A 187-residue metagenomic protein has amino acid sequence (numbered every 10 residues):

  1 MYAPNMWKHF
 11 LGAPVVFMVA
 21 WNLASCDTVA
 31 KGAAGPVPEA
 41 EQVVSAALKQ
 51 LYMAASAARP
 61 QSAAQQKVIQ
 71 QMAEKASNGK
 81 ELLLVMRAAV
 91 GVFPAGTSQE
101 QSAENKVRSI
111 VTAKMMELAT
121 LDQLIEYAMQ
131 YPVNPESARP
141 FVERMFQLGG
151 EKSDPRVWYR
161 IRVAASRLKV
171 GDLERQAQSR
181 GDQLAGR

Functional and structural regions predicted by a protein language model:
Y2-A13: Bacterial N-terminal signal peptides that target proteins for export
A13-N22: Bacterial N-terminal signal peptides
D27-T28: Bacterial signal peptide processing site
S56-A63, S77, E81, V92-S98 (+3 more regions): Charged, low-complexity interaction regions
Q66-Q70, E100-V111, A138-M145, R175-G181: Alpha-helical repeat scaffolds
A73, M86, V90, I125-A128 (+2 more regions): Conserved small-residue packing positions in alpha-helical repeats and bundles
L82, M86, L121-L124, W158: TPR repeat positional signature
E117-T120, D154: Residues that mark the junctions of alpha-helical repeat units in TPR/alpha-solenoid scaffolds
